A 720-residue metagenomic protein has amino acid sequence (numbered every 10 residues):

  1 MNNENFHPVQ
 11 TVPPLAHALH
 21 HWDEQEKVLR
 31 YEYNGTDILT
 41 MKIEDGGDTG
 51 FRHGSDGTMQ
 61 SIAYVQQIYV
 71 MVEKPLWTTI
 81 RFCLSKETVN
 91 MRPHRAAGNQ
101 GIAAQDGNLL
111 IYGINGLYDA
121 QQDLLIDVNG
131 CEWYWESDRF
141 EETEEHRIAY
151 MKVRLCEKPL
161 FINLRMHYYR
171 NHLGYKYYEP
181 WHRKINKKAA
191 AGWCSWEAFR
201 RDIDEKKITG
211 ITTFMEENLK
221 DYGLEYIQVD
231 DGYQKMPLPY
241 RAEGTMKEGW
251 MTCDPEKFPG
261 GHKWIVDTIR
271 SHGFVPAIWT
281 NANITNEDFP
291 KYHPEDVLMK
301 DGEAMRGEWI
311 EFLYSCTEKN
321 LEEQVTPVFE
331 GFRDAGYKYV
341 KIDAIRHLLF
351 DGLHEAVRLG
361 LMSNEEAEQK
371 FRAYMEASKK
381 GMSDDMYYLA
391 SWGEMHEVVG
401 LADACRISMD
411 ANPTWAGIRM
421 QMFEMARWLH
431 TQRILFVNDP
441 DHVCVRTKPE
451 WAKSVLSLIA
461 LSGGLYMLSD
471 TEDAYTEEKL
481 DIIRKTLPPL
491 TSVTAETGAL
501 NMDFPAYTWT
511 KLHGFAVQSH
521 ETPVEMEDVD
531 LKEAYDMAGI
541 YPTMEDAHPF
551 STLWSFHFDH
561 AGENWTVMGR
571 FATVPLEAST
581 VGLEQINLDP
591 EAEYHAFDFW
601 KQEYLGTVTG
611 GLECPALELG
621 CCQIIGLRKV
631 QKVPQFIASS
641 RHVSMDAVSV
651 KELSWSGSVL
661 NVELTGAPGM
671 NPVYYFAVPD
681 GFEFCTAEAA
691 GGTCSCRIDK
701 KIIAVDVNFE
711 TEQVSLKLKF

Functional and structural regions predicted by a protein language model:
N2-H21, V28, T49-G54, Q60-I62 (+9 more regions): Non-catalytic C-terminal accessory domains or segments of carbohydrate-active enzymes
N2-Y226, Y339: Carbohydrate-recognition beta-sandwich/jelly-roll modules in extracellular/periplasmic carbohydrate-active proteins
K74, A572-P575, N587, P668 (+1 more regions): Short, acidic/polar linear motifs in exposed loop/turn regions
Y112-G113, L117, L125, L224-T447 (+4 more regions): Aromatic- and carboxylate-enriched substrate-binding clefts and catalytic-loop regions of carbohydrate-active enzymes
F161-W181, I185-A191, R200-I203, G210-M215 (+8 more regions): Terminal accessory/anchoring regions of large secretory-pathway or extracellular enzymes
K184-K187, K220-D221, D334, A452 (+1 more regions): Extracellular/periplasmic catalytic domains that process cell-envelope and extracellular macromolecules
N218-D221, G331-G336, P590, G681: Alpha-helix termination/capping residues and helix-transition junctions
N364-Q631: Active-site-proximal substrate-binding groove within the catalytic cores of carbohydrate-active enzymes
